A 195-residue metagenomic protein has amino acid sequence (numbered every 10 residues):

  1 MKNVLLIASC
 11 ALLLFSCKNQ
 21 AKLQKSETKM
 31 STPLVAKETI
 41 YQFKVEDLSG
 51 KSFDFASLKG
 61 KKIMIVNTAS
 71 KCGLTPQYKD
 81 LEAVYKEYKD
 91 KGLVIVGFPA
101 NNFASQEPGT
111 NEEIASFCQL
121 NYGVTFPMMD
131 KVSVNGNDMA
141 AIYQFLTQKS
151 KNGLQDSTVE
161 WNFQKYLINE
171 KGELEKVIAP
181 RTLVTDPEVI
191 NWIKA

Functional and structural regions predicted by a protein language model:
M1-V4, N19: Positively charged n-region of N-terminal signal peptides that target proteins for export
V4-L12: Sec-dependent N-terminal signal peptides
L14-S16: C-terminal motif of bacterial Sec signal peptides marking the signal peptidase cleavage site
Q24-A56, P76, A140-A141: N-terminal "domain-start" segment that seeds a small globular fold
K61-I63, K71, T75-P99, C118-Y122: Conserved helix-turn-beta segment immediately C-terminal to the redox Cys motif in thioredoxin-like folds
N67, G92-G109, T125-G136: Thiol-based oxidoreductase modules, predominantly thioredoxin-like and allied folds used for disulfide exchange
E112-W161: Short, internal strand/loop/helix patches that form the active-site neighborhood or redox-interaction surface
A141-Q144, Q148-A195: Thiol-/selenol-based redox modules, centered on thioredoxin-like and closely related oxidoreductase domains
